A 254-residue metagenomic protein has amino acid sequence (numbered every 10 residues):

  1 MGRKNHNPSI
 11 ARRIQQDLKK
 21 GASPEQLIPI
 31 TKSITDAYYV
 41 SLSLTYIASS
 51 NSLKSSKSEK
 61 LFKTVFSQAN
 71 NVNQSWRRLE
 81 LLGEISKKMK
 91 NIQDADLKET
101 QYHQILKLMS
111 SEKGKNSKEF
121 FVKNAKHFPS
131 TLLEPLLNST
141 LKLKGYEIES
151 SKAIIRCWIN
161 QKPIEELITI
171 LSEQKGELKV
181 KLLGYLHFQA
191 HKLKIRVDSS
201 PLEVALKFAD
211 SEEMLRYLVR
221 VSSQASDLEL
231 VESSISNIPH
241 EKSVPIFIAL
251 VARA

Functional and structural regions predicted by a protein language model:
M1-A254: Non-catalytic tandem-repeat scaffold regions and their flanking low-complexity/translocation tails
